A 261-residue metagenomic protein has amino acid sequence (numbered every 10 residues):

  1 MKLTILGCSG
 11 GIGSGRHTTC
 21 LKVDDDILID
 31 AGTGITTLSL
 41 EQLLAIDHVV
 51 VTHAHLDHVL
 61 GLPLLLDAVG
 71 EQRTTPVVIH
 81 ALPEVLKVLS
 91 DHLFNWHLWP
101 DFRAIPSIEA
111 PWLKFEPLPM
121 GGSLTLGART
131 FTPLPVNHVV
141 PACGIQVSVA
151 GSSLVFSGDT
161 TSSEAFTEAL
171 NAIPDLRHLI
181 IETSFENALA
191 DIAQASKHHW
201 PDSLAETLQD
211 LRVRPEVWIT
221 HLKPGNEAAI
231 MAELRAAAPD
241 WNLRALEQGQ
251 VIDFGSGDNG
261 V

Functional and structural regions predicted by a protein language model:
M1-Q42, C143-T161: Conserved beta-strand hairpin/beta-sheet module of binuclear metal-dependent hydrolase folds, prominently
L3, L21, I29-D30, H53 (+8 more regions): Divalent metal-coordination and catalytic microenvironments
I29-G32, D47-D57, H80-L82, V155-T160 (+3 more regions): Active-site neighborhood of phospho(di)ester-bond hydrolases with catalytic His/Asp-centered motifs
I35-A81, L176-R177: Active-site metal-binding motif and surrounding structural segment of the metallo-beta-lactamase
L38-L43, L124-G127, T167-A172, G255: Short amphipathic alpha-helix with an adjacent loop that forms part of the alpha/beta core around
L64-D67, D91, E206: Short, well-ordered alpha-helices that flank and scaffold nucleotide-derived cofactor binding pockets
E84-A142, V149, D240-G255: Metallo-beta-lactamase
S163-D253: Cap/insert and terminal regions of metallo-dependent hydrolase folds
